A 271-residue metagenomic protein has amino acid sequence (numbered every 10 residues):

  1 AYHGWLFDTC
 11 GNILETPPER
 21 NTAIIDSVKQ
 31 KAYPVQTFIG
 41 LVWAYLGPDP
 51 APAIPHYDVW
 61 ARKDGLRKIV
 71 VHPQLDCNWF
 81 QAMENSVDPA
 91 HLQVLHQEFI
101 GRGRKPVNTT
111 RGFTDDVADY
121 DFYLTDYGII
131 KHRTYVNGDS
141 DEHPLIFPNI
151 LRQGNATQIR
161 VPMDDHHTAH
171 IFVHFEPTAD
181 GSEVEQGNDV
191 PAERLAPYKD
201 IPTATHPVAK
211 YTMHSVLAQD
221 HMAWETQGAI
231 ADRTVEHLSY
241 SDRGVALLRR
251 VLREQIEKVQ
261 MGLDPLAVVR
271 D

Functional and structural regions predicted by a protein language model:
A1-R67, V117, I130, D139: Rieske [2Fe-2S] iron-sulfur-binding domain
D49-D271: C-terminal catalytic domain of Rieske-type non-heme iron oxygenases
